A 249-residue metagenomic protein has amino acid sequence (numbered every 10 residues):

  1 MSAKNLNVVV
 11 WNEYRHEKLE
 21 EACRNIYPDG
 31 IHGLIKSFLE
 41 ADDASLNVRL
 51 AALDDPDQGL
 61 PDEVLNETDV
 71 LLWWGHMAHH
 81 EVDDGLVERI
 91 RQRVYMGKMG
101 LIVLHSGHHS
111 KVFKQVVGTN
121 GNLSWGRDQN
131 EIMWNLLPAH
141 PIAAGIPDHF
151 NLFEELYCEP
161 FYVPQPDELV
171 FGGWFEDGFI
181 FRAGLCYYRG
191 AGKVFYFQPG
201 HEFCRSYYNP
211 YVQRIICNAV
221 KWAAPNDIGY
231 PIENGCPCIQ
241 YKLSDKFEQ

Functional and structural regions predicted by a protein language model:
M1-E67, N234-Q249: Aromatic-Pro/Gly-enriched surface loop or interdomain linker that acts as a lid/target-recognition segment
S2-N5, G190-F195, P199-Q249: Extracellular ligand-binding/catalytic regions of CAZymes and related secreted enzymes and adhesion modules
V9-W11, L104, F197: Short hydrophobic segments within beta-strands
R15-H16, D55, M77-H80, G107-K111 (+1 more regions): Solvent-exposed loop/turn segments at secondary-structure junctions within structured extracellular/periplasmic domains
L46-N47, N66, L123-Q198, E233-C236 (+1 more regions): Catalytic beta-strand/loop cores that center a nucleophilic Ser/Cys/Thr and support acyl-enzyme chemistry
L53-P61, A78-D83, D177: Acidic-and-aromatic substrate-binding clefts and catalytic sites of carbohydrate-active enzymes
L65-K111, A191: Short alpha-beta junction capping motif
M96-P138, I142: Hydrophobic, well-structured mid-protein blocks that either form specific transmembrane helices
